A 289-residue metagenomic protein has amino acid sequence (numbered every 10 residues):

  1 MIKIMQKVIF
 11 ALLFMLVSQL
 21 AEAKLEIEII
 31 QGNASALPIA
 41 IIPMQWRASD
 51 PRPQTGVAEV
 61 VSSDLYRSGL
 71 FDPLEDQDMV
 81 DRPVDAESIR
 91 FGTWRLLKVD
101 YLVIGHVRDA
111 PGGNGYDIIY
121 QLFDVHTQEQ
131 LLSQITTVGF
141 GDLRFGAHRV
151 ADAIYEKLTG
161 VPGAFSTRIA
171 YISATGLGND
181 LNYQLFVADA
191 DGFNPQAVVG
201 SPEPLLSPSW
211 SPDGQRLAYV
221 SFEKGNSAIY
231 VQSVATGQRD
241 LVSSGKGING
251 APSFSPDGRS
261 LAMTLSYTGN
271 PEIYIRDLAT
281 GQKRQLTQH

Functional and structural regions predicted by a protein language model:
L25, A86-A153: Amphipathic beta-strand/beta-sheet edge segments enriched in Tyr/Trp
E28-G92, V103-D109: Short beta-strand->alpha-helix linker/helix-N-cap micro-motif that forms a surface specificity/interaction loop
G113-D117, G178-F186, N226-Y230, N270-Y274: Structural motif
G163-F165, P212-D213, P256-D257: Residue-level detector of Asp-centered blade-edge/turn motifs that repeat once per structural unit in beta-propeller
I169, G214-A218, G258-A262: Hydrophobic beta-strand positions that form the internal "hydrophobic ladder" of WD40/Gbeta-like beta-propeller blades
D189-L206, Q232-G250, R276-H289: Multi-bladed beta-propeller domains
